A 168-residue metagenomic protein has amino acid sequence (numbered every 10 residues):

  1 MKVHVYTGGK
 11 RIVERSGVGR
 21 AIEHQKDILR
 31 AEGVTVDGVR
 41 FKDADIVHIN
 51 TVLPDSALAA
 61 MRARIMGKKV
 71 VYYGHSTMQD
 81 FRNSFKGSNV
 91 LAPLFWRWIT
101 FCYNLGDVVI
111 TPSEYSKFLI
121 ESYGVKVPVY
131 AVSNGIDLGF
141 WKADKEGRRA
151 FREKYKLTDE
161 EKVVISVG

Functional and structural regions predicted by a protein language model:
M1-F41: N-terminal subdomain of nucleotide-sugar transferases
G8, K68, Y72-R97, G139: Acceptor-binding helix/loop patch of EC 2.4 sugar-transfer enzymes, predominantly nucleotide-sugar-dependent
V36-D55, K69-Y73: Short N-terminal targeting/anchoring amphipathic segment
I46-H48, R62-F81, V108-I110, Y130-A131: Active-site proximal beta-strand in glycosyltransferases
I65, V90-V109: Membrane-proximal helix-turn-helix segments that form the acceptor-binding/catalytic region of lipid-linked
Y115, G135: Carbohydrate-associated surface elements
K142-L157: A short helix/loop element that forms part of the nucleotide-sugar donor recognition site in Leloir-type
T158-G168: Conserved donor-binding/catalytic core segment of Leloir-type glycosyltransferases
